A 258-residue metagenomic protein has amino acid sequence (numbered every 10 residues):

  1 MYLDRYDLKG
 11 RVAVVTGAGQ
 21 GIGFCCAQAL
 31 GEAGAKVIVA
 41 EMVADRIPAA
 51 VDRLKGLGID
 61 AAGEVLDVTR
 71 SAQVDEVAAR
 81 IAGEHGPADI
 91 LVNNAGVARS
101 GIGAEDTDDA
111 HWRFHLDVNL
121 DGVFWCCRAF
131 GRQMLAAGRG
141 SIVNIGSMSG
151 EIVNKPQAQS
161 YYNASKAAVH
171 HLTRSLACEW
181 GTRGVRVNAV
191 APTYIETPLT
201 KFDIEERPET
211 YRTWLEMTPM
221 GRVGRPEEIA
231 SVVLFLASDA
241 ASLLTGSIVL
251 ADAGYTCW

Functional and structural regions predicted by a protein language model:
M1-R5, G101, V233-L234, T245-W258: Short C-terminal tail/terminal secondary-structure segment of NAD(P)H-dependent dehydrogenase/reductase domains
V12, G19-G21: Conserved glycine-rich cofactor-binding loop
A44-D45, V65-E76, D109, E227-E228: The beta1-alpha1 cofactor-binding region of Rossmann-like NAD(H)/NADP(H)-dependent oxidoreductases
I102-A104, D108-L116, T210, W214: Substrate-binding pocket helix/loop in short-chain dehydrogenase/reductase
C127, S165, T173: Active-site helix of classical SDR
R132, C178-T182, S242: Alpha-helical segment proximal to the catalytic Tyr-Lys
S147: Residue(s) in the substrate-gating loop at a strand-loop-helix junction that position the organic substrate next
